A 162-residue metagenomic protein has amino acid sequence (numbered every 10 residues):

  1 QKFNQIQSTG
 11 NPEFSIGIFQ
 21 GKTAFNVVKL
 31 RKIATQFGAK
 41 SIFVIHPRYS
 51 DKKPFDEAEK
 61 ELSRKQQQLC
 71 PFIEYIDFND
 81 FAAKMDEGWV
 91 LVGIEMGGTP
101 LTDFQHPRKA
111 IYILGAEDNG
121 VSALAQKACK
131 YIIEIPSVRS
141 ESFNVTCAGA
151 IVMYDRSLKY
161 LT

Functional and structural regions predicted by a protein language model:
Q1-E95, S157-L158: RNA substrate-binding interface of SAM-dependent RNA methyltransferases
F19, I45-H46, A116, I133-R139: Short beta->alpha connector loops at strand-helix junctions that form conserved, small/polar/Pro-enriched
F25-N26, G120, F143: Residues that form or flank phosphate/diphosphate-binding pockets in enzymes that use nucleotide phosphates
V27-V28, P107, V145-T146: Conserved strand-to-helix beginnings and helix N-cap segments that scaffold or border functional pockets
K53-A58, F104-Q105, T146: Short secondary-structure transition/capping segments
F78-A83, T99-L101, S140-S142: A short acidic, often aromatic-flanked loop/helix-cap motif at beta-alpha or helix-coil junctions that lines enzyme
M96-K127, I132-I135: Active-site/ligand-binding-proximal alpha/beta "capping" segment
A125-T162: Structured adenosyl-cofactor binding patch, chiefly the S-adenosyl-L-methionine
